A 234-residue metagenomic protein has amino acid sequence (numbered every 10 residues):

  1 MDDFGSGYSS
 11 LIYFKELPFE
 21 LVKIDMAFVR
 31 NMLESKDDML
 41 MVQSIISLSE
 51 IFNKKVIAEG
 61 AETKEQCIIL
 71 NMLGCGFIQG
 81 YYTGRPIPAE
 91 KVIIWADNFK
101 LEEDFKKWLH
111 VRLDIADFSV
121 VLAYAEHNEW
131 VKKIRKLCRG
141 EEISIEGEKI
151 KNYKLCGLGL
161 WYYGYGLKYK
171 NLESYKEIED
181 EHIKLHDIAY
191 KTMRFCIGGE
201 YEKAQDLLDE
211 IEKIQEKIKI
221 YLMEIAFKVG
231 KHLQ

Functional and structural regions predicted by a protein language model:
M1-S119, K132-C138: EAL-family c-di-GMP phosphodiesterase catalytic domain
M72, I94-Q234: Non-catalytic regulatory/interaction regions at protein termini and inter-domain linkers
